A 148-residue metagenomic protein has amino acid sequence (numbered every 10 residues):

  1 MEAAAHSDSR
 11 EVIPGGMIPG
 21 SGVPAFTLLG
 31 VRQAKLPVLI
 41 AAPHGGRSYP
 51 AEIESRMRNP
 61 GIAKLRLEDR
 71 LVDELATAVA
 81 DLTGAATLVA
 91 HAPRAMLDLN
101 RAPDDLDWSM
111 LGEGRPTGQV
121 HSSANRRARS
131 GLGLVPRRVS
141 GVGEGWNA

Functional and structural regions predicted by a protein language model:
E2-A148: N-terminal catalytic or cofactor-binding beta/alpha core of small enzyme domains
